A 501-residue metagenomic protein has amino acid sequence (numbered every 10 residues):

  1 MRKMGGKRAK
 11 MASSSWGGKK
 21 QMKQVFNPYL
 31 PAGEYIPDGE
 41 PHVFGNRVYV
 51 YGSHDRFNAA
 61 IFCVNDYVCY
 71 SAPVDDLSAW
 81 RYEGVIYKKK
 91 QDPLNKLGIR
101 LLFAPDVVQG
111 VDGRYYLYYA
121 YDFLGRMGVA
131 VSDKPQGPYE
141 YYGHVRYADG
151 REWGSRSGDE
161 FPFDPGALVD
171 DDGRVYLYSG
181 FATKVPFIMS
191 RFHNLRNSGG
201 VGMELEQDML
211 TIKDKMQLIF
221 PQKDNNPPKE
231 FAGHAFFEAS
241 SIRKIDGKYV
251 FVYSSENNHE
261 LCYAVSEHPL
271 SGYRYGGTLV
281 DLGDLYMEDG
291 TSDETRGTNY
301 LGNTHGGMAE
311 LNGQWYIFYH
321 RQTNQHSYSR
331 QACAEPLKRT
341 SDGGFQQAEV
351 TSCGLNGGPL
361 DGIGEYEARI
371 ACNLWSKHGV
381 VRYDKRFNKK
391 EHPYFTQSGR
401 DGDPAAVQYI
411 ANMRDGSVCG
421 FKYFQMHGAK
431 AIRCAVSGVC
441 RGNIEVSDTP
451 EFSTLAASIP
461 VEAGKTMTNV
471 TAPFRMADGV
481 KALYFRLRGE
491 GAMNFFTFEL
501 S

Functional and structural regions predicted by a protein language model:
R2-R8, A12-S501: Carbohydrate-active catalytic/glycan-binding domains of CAZyme proteins, especially the secreted or lumenal ectodomains
